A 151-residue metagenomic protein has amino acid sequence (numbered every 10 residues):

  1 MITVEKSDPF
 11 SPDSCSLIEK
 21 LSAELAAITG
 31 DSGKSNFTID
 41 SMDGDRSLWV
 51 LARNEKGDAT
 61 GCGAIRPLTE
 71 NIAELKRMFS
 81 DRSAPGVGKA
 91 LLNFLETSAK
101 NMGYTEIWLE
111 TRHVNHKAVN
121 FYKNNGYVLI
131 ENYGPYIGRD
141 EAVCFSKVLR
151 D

Functional and structural regions predicted by a protein language model:
I2-K76, D81-S83, L92-N93, S98 (+3 more regions): Acetyl-CoA-dependent GNAT
I2-T3, F10, T105-W108, R112-N120 (+2 more regions): C-terminal "cap" of GNAT-fold acetyltransferases
S83-A84, K117: Active-site-proximal flexible loops/turns
